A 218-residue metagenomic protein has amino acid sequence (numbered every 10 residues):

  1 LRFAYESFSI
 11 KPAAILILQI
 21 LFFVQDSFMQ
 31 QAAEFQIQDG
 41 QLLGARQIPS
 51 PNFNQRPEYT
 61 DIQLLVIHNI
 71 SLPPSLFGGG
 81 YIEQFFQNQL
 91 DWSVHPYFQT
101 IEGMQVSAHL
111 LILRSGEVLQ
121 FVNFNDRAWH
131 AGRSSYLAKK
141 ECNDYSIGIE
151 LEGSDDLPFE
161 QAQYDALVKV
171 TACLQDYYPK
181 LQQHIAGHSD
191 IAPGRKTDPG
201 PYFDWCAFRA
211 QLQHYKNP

Functional and structural regions predicted by a protein language model:
F8-F28: Short, Lys/Arg-enriched N-terminal segments with co-localized hydrophobic residues within the first ~10-30 amino acids
I10-I15, L72, S115, S154 (+1 more regions): Residue-level marker of positions within ordered structural domains that often coincide with functionally constrained
F23-K140: N-terminal catalytic cores of peptidoglycan-degrading enzymes
Q30-Q41, K140-Y145, S154-P218: Basic/polar, cationic surfaces and motifs that engage anionic cell-wall and phosphate/carboxylate ligands
I149: Conserved, mostly hydrophobic/aromatic
